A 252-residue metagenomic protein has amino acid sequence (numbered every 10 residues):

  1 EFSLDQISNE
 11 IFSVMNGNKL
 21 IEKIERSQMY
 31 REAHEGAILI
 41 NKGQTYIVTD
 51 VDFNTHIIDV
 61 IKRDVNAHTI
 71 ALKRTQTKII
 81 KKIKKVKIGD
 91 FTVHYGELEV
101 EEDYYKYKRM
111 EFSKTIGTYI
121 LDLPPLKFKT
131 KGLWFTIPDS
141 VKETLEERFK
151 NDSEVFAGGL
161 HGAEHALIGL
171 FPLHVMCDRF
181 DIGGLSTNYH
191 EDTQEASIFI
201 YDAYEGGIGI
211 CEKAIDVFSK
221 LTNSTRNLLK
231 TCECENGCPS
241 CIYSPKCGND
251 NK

Functional and structural regions predicted by a protein language model:
E1-C232: Extended Lys/Arg-rich polyanion-binding regions
A163, C241-Y243: Generic hydrophobic alpha-helical membrane-span motif
C232, G237-C241: Short cysteine clusters
Y243-K252: Iron-sulfur (Fe-S) cluster-binding segments and ferredoxin-like electron-carrier domains, especially [2Fe-2S]
